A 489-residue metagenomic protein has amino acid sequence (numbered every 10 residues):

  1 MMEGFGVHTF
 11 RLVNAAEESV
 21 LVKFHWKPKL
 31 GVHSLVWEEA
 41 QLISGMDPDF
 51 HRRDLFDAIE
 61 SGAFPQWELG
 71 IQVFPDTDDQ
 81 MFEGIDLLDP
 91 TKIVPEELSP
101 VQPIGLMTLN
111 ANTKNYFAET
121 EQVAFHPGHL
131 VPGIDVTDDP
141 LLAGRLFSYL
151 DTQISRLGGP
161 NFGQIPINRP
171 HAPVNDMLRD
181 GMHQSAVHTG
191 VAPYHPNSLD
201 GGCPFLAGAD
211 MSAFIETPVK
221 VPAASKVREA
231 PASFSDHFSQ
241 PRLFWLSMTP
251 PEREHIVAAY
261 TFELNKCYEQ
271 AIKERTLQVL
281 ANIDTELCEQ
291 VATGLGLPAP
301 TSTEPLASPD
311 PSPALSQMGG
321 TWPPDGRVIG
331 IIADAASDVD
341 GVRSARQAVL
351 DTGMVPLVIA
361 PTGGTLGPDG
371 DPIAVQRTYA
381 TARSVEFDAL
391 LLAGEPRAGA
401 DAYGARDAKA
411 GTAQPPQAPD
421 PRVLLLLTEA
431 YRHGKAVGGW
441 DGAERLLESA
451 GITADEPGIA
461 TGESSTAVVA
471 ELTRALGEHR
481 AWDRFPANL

Functional and structural regions predicted by a protein language model:
M1-M2, K29-H33, L42-D49, F56-A58 (+1 more regions): Extended, highly charged
F5-A16, V20-F24: Active-site and channel-lining beta-strand-loop segments that bind or position nucleotide-derived/phosphorylated
V20-K23, V32-L35, D79-Q80, N115-E119 (+1 more regions): Short helix/loop capping segments that flank catalytic or ligand/cofactor-binding pockets
H25-K27, I452: Residue-level structural signal for beta-strand termini and adjacent loop
R53, D57-W322: Charged, compositionally biased interaction regions
E254, A258-E274, Q278-R432, R445-L489: Extended, subdomain-level signal for the structured scaffold at the beginning of enzyme domains
D441: Catalytic nucleophile serine of serine hydrolases, specifically the conserved "nucleophile elbow" pentapeptide
